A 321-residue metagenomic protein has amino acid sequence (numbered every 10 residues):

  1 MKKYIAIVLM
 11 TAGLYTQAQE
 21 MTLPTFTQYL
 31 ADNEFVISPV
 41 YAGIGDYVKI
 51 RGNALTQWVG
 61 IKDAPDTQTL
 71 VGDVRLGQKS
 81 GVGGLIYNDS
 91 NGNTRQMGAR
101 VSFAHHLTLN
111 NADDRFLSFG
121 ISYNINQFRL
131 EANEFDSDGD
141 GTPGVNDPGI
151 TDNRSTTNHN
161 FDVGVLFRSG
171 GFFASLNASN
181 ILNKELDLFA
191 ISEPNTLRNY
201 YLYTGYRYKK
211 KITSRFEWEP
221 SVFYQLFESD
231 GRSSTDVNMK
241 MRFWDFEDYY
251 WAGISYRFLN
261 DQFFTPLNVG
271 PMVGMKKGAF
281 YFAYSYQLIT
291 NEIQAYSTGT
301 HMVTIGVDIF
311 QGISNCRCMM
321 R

Functional and structural regions predicted by a protein language model:
M1-Y4, L109-N111: Positively charged n-region of N-terminal signal peptides that target proteins for export
Y4-G13: Sec-dependent N-terminal signal peptides
L14-A18: Sec/Tat signal peptide C-region and signal peptidase I cleavage site
Q19-R321: Subset of outer-membrane beta-barrel
